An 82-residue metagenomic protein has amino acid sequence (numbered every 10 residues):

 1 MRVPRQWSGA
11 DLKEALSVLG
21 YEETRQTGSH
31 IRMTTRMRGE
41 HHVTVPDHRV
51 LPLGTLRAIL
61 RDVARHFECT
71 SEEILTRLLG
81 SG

Functional and structural regions predicted by a protein language model:
M1-T27: N-terminal first-folded block
R2, P46, A64: Short, flexible active-site loop motifs that bind/organize anionic cofactors or intermediates
W7, Q26, M37, L78-G80: Intrinsically disordered, low-complexity segments enriched in small/polar residues
G9-D11, A15, H41, L51-L53 (+1 more regions): Residues in flexible loops and secondary-structure boundaries
E14, E22-E23, E40, E68 (+1 more regions): Glutamate identity and glutamate-enriched acidic tracts
E22-R57: A short, structured beta-strand/loop element
L51-G82: C-terminal structural segments of small proteins and small subunits
